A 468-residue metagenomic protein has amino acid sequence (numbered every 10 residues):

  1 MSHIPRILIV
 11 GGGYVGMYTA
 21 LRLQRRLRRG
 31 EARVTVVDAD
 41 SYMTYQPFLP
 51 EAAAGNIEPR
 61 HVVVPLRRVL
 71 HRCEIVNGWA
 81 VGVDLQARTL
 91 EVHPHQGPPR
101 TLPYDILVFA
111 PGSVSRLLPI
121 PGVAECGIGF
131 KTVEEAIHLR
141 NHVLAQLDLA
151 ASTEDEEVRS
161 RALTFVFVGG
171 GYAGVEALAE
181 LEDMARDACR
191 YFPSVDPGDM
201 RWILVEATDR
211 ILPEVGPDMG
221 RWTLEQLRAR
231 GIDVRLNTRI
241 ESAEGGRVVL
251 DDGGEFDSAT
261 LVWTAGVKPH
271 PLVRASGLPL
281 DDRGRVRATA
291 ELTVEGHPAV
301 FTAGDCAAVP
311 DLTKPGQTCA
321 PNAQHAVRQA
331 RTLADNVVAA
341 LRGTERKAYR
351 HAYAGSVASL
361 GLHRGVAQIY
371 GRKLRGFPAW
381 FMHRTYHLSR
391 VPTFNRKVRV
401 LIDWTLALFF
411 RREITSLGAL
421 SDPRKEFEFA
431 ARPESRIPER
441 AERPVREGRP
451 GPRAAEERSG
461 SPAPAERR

Functional and structural regions predicted by a protein language model:
M1-G82, F165-V166, Y172-V215, V262 (+1 more regions): Beta1-alpha1 glycine-rich phosphate/pyrophosphate-binding loop at the start of Rossmann-like nucleotide-binding domains
M1-R6, E74-V166, M184, V262: FAD-binding core/adjacent interface of flavoenzyme oxidoreductases
I4, D335-R468: C-terminal, flexible cofactor-proximal segment of oxidoreductases
V10, L102-G112, I240, F256-G266 (+1 more regions): Short hydrophobic core segments
V15, G112-S115, L178, V267-P269: Short glycine-rich anion-binding loops that position phosphate/pyrophosphate groups of nucleotides and phosphorylated
A20, D183-R186, Q324-H351: Internal hydrophobic alpha-helix adjacent to the cofactor/substrate pocket in enzyme cavities
C73-T89, E182-A290, V294-G296, R346: A Rossmann-like FAD-binding core segment of flavoenzymes
E125-D155, G246-V249, E255-R328: FAD-site-proximal beta/loop scaffold in flavoenzymes
